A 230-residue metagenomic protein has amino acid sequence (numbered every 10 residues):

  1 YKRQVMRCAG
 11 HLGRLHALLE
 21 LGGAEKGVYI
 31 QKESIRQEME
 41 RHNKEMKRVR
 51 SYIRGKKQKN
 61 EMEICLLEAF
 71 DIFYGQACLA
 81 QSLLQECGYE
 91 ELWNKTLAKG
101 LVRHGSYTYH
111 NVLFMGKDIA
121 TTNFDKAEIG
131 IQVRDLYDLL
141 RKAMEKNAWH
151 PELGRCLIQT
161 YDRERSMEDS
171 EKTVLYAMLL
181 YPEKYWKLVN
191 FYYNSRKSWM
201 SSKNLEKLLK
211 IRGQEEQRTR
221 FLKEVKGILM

Functional and structural regions predicted by a protein language model:
K2, A17-L21, E45-K56, L139 (+1 more regions): A glycine-centered beta->alpha junction motif in the catalytic cores of kinase/phosphotransferase enzymes
K2-Y29: ATP-binding pocket architecture of kinase catalytic cores
G13-H16, Q58-N60, F73, I119-T121 (+2 more regions): Gram-positive cell-envelope targeting signals
K26-V102, E206-K207: ATP-dependent phospho-/nucleotidyl transfer catalytic cores
K47, W186-M230: ATP/Mg2+ or Mg2+-diphosphate-binding catalytic cores that bind nucleotide phosphates or diphosphates via glycine-rich
S82-R134: Active-site acidic catalytic loop and adjacent metal/ATP-binding pocket of ATP-dependent phosphoryl transfer enzymes
V133-S166, L179-K197: Active-site activation/catalytic loop segments of kinase-like enzymes and analogous catalytic loops in related
